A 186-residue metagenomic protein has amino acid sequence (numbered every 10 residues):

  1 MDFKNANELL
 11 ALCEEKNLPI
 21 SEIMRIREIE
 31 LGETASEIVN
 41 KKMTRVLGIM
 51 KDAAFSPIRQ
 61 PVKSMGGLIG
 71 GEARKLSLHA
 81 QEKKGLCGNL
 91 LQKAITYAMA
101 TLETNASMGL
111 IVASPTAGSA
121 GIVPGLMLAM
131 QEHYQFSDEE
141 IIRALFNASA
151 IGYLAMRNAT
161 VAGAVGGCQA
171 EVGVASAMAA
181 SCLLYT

Functional and structural regions predicted by a protein language model:
M1-G109, E132-H133: Generic N-terminal targeting/processing segments that precede catalytic cores or assembly contacts
I29-E30, M127, T160: A short small-residue
R45, K93, A106, G121-I122 (+3 more regions): Residues forming well-ordered secondary-structure scaffolds
G88-N105, E140-V161: Acidic-glycine-rich active-site phosphate/pyrophosphate-binding loop
M108-L126, C168-A175: Conserved phosphate/anionic-ligand binding catalytic regions in large, soluble enzymes, centered on
T116-R157: A glycine-rich phosphate/pyrophosphate-binding beta-strand-loop-alpha-helix module
S149-C182: A structural-propensity feature for long, helix-poor, extended segments
Y185-T186: Conserved small/polar residues in nucleotide/adenosyl-binding loops
